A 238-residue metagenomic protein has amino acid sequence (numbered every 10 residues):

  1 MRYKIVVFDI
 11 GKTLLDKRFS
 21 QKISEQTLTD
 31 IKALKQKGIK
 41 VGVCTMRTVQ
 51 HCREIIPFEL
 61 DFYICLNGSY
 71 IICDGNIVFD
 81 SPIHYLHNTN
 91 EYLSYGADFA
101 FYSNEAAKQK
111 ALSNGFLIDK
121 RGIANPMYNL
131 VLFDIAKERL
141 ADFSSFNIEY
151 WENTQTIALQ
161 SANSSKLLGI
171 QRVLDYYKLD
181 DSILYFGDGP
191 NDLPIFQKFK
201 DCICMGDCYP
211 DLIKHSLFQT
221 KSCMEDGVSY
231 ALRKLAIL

Functional and structural regions predicted by a protein language model:
R2-S20, T45, F196: Asp-based phosphoryl-transfer active-site loop
I5-D9, L184-F186, I203: Structural motif
K17, I23-Q109: Active-site phosphate-binding/coordination module
Q50-E54, G169, P194-I195, D211 (+1 more regions): Phosphate- and divalent-cation-binding pockets in alpha/beta enzyme and binding domains that engage nucleotide-derived
F58-E59, N67, F143-F146, K198-F199 (+1 more regions): Short, structured coil segments at secondary-structure junctions
L60-G68, I118-D119, C202-G206, K221: Short hydrophobic/aromatic-enriched beta-strand-loop microsegments
E91-F199, D207: Conserved acidic, metal-coordinating active-site core of Asp-based, Mg2+-dependent phosphoryl-transfer enzymes
K198, C202-L238: Asp-based, Mg2+/Mn2+-dependent phosphohydrolase catalytic module
